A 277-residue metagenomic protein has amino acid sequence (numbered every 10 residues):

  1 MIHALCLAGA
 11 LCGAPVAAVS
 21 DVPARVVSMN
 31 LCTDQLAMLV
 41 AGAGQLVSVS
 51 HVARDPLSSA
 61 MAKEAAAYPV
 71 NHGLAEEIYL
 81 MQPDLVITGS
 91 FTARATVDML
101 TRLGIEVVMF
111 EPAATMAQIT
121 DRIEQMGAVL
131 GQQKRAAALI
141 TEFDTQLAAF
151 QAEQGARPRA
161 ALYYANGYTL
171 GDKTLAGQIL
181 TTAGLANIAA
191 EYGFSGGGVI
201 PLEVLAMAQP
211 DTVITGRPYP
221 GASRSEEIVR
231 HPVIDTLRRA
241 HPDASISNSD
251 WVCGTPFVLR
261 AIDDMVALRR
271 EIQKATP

Functional and structural regions predicted by a protein language model:
M1-A8: Sec-dependent signal peptide recognition, specifically the positively charged N-region followed immediately by
V22-M38, K134-A183, T276: Basic- and aromatic-lined ligand-binding clefts that recognize polyanionic substrates
A24-R25, Q118-A128, A137, T212 (+1 more regions): Structured C-terminal subdomain patch of bacterial secreted/periplasmic proteins
R25-F91, L185-I188: A short, structured surface patch at a secondary-structure boundary
N30, S90, P112, Y192 (+2 more regions): Short secondary-structure boundary segments
S50, P56, L175-G197, P242-S245: His/Asp/Glu-enriched short active-site or ligand-binding loop at hydrolase and phosphoryl-transfer sites
A75-P83, L103, V199-Q209: Short helices/loops that flank or line small-molecule/ion binding pockets
A95, P112-Q125, R159-Q178, G221-A222: Extracytoplasmic ligand-binding site segments that recognize negatively charged/polar headgroups
